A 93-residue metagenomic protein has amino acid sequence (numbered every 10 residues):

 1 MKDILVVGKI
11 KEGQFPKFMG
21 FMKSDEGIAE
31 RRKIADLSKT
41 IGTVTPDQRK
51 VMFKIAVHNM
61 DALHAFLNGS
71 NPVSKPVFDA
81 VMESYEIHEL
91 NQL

Functional and structural regions predicted by a protein language model:
M1-V73, E83-L93: Short S/T/G/P-rich N-terminal loop/turn motif that feeds into the first structured element of a domain
V77-D79: Short, exposed beta-strand-loop hairpins at the edges of beta-sheets in extracellular/periplasmic proteins
